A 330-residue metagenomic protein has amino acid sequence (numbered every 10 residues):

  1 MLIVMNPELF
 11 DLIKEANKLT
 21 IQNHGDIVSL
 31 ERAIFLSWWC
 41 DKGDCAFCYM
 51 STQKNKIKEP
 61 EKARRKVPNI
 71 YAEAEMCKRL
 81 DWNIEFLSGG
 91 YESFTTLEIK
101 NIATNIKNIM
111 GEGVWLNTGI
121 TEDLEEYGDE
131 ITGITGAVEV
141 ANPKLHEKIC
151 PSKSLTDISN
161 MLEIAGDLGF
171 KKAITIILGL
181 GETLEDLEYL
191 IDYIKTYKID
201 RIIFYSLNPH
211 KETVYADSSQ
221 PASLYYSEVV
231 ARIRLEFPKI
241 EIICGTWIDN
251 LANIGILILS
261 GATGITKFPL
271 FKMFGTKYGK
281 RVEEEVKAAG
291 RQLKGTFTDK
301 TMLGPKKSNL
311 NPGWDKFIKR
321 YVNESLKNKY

Functional and structural regions predicted by a protein language model:
M1-D11, K18-L19: Acidic, glycine/proline-rich low-complexity segments that act as flexible tails and inter-domain linkers
M1-N6, Y71, K195-Y330: Auxiliary Fe-S-binding modules of radical SAM enzymes
A16, C45, G136, A165 (+3 more regions): Conserved, mostly hydrophobic/aromatic
K18, Q22-N69: Canonical Radical SAM [4Fe-4S] cluster-binding loop centered on the CxxxCxxC motif and its immediate flanking residues
I34-L36, Y91-S93, T118-E122, V140-N142 (+5 more regions): Active-site-proximal loop/turn and secondary-structure-junction residues that shape catalytic pockets, frequently
T52-E73, C77-E98, I102-Y127, I131-M161 (+3 more regions): Core AdoMet radical
I84-L87, M110, G133, T156-Y215 (+1 more regions): Conserved C-terminal portion of the radical SAM core fold that forms the substrate/S-adenosylmethionine-binding
E122-E130, L180-K195, I248-G261: Catalytic cores of alpha/beta
